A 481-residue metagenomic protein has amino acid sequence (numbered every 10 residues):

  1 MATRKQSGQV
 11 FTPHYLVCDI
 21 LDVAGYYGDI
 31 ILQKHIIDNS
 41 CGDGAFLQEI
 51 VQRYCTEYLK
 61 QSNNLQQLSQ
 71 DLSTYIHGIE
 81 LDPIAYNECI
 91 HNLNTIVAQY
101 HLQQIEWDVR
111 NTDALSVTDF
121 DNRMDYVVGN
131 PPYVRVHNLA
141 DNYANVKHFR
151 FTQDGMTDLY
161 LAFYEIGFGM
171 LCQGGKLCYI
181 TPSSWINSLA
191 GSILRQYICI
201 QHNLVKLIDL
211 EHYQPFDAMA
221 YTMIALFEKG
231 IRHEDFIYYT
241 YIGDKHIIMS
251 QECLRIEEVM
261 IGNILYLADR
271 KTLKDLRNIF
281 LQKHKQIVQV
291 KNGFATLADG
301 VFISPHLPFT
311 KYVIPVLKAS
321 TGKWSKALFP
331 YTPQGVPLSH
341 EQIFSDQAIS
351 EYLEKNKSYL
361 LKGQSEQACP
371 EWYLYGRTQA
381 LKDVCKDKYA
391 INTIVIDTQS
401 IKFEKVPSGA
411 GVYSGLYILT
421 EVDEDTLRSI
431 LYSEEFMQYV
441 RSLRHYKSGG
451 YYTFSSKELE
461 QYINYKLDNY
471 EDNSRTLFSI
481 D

Functional and structural regions predicted by a protein language model:
M1-D71, H77-T95, D113-T118, P131 (+3 more regions): Class I S-adenosyl-L-methionine
K5-Q6, V10-D19, S40-Q48, C55 (+3 more regions): Signature of N6-adenine DNA methyltransferases within the class I
K34, T74, D125, V205 (+1 more regions): Conserved acidic residues
D71, A218-T222, G411-Y413: Short, solvent-exposed loop/turn segments at the edges of secondary structure
Y75, E106-D108, N203-K206: Conserved beta-strand segments of alpha/beta enzyme cores
I96-Q103, Y197, Q201: A short alpha->loop->secondary-structure connector
Q103-A114: Conserved SAM-binding strand-loop segment of SAM-dependent methyltransferases
R277-D481: Polybasic, glycine- and aromatic-enriched phosphate-binding surface used to engage nucleic acids
